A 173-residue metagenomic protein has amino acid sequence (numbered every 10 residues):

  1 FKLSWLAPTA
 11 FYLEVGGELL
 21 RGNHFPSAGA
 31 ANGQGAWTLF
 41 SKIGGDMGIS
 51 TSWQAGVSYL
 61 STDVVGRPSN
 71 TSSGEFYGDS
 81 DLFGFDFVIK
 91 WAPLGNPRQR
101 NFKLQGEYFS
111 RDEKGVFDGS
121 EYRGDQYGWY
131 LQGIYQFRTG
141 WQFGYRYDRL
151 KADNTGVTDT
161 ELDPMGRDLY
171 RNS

Functional and structural regions predicted by a protein language model:
F1-V64: Aromatic- and glycine-enriched pocket-lining scaffold segments that form the walls of small-molecule binding clefts
I49-S173: Outer-membrane beta-barrel pore domains
